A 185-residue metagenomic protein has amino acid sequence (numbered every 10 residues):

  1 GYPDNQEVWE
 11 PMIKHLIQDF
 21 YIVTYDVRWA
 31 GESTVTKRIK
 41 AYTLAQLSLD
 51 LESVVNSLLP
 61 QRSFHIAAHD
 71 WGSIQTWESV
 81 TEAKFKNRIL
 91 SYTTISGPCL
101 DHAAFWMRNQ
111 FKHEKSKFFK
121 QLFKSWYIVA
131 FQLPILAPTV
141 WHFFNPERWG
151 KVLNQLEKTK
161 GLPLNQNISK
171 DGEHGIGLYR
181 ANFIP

Functional and structural regions predicted by a protein language model:
G1, D70: Glycine-rich His-Gly loop
Y2-P11, I22: Serine-hydrolase catalytic-loop signature spanning alpha/beta hydrolases and amidase-signature enzymes
V8, V23, A30-A67, S73-P185: Flexible "cap/lid" subdomain of the alpha/beta-hydrolase fold that forms the substrate-access gate
I13-V27: Active-site machinery of serine-nucleophile hydrolases
